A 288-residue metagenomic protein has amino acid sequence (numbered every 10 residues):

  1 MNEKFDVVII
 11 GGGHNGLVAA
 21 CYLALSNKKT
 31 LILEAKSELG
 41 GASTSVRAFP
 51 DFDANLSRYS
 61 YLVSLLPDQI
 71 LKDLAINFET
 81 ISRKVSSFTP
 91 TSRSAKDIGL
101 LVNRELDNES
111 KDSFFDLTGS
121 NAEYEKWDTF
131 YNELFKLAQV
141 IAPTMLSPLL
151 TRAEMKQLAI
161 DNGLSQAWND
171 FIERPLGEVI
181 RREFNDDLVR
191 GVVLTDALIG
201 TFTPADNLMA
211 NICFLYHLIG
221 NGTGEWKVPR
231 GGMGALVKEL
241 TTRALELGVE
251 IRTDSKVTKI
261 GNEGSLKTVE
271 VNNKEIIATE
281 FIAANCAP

Functional and structural regions predicted by a protein language model:
E3-A142: N-terminal glycine-rich phosphate/pyrophosphate-binding loop and immediately adjacent elements
E3-F5, V271-F281, N285: Core beta-strand elements of the Rossmann-like FAD/NAD(P) dinucleotide-binding domain in flavoenzyme oxidoreductases
S26, V179-E183, T195, E239 (+5 more regions): Generic, well-ordered alpha-helical scaffold segments in large soluble proteins
L33-E34, I81, G191-V192, T253 (+1 more regions): General beta-strand structural signal in soluble alpha/beta enzymes
S87, L198, A210, I251 (+2 more regions): Ligand-binding pocket scaffold of soluble enzyme catalytic domains
A95-N207: Rossmann-like flavin
Y216-L266: Helical element adjacent to the flavin cofactor pocket in flavoenzyme catalytic cores
P288: Short glycine-rich anion-binding loops that position phosphate/pyrophosphate groups of nucleotides and phosphorylated
